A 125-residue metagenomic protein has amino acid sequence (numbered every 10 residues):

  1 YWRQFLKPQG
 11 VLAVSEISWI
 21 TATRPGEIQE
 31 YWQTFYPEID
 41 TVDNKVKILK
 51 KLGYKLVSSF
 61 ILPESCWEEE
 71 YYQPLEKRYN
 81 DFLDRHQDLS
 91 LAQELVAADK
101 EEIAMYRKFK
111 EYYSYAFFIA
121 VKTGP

Functional and structural regions predicted by a protein language model:
Y1-V11: A short glycine-rich, Lys/Arg-flanked "PGG" loop and its adjoining helix->strand segment in the class I
F5, Q29-W32, E102: A short, structure-level motif marking secondary-structure boundaries and short turns
L12, I17-A22, I61-W67: Short "lid" loop at the C-terminus of a central beta-strand within the Rossmann-like core of SAM-dependent
I17-Y36: Short, glycine-/aromatic-enriched active-site segment of Class I SAM-dependent methyltransferases
P25-G26, E38, V42, E102 (+2 more regions): Generic structural signal for well-ordered, non-membrane alpha-helical segments in soluble metabolic enzymes
P37-S59: Short alpha-helix
S58-P125: Conserved Class I S-adenosyl-L-methionine
